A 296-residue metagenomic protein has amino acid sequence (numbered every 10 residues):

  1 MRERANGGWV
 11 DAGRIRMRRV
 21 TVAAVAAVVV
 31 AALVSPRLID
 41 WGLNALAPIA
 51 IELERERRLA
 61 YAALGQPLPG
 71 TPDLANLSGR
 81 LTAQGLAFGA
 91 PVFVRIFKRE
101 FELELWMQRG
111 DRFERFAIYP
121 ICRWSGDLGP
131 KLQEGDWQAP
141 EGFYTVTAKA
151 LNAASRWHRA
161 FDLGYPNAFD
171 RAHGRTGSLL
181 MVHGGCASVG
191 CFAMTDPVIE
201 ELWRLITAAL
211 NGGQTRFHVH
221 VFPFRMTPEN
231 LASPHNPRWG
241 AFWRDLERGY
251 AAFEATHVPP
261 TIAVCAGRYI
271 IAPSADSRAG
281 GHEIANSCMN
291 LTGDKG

Functional and structural regions predicted by a protein language model:
R2-V189, P197-G296: N-terminal pre-domains immediately preceding structured catalytic cores
M194: A conserved hydrophobic position in a structured secondary element of the catalytic/binding core that shapes
